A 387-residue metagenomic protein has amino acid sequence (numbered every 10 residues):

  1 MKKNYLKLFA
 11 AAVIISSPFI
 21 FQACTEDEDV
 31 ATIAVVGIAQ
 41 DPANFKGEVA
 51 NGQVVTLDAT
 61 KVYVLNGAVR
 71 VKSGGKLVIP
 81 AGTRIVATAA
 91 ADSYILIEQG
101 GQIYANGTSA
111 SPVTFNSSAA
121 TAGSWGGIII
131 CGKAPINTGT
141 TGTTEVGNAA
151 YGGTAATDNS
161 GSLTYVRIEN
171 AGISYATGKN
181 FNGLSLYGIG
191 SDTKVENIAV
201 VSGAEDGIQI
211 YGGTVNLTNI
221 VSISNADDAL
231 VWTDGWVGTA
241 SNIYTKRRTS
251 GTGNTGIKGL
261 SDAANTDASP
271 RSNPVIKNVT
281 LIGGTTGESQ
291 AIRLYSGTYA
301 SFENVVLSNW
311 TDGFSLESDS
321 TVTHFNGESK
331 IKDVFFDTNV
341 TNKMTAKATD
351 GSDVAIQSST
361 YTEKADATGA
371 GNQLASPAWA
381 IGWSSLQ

Functional and structural regions predicted by a protein language model:
M1-L6, V13-K46: Bacterial Sec-dependent N-terminal signal peptides
K7-A10, S117: Intrinsically disordered, low-complexity repeat segments enriched in small/polar residues
D29-D58, L65-K72, K76, A91-G100 (+5 more regions): Extracellular beta-rich repeat passengers
D228: Short alpha-helical basic/polar micro-motif
